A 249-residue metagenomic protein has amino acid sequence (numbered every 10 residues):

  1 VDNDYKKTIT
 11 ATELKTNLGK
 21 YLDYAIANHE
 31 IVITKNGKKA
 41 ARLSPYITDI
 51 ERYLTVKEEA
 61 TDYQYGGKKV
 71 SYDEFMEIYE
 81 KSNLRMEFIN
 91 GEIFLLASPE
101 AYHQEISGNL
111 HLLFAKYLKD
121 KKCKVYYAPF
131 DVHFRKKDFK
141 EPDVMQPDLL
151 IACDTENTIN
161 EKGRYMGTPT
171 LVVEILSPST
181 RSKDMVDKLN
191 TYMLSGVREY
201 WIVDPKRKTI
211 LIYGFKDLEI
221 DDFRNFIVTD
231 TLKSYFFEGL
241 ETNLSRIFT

Functional and structural regions predicted by a protein language model:
D2-K6, G19-A27, T34-T249: Gly/Pro/Ser/Thr-rich low-complexity, intrinsically disordered segments predominantly at protein N-termini
K7-K15: Polyanion-binding surface elements
